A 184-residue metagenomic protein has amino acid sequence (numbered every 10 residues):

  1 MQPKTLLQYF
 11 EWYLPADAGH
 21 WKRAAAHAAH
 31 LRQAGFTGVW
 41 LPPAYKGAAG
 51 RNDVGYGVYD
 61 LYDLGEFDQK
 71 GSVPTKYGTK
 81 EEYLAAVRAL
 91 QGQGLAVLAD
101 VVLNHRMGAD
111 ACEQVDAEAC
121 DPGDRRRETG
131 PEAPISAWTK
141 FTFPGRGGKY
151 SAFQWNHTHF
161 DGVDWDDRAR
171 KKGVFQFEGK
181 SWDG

Functional and structural regions predicted by a protein language model:
M1-A96, N104-R106, A111-Q114, E132-K140 (+4 more regions): N-terminal structural segment of carbohydrate-active enzymes
D121-D124: Charge-patterned, long linear interaction tracts outside catalytic cores
